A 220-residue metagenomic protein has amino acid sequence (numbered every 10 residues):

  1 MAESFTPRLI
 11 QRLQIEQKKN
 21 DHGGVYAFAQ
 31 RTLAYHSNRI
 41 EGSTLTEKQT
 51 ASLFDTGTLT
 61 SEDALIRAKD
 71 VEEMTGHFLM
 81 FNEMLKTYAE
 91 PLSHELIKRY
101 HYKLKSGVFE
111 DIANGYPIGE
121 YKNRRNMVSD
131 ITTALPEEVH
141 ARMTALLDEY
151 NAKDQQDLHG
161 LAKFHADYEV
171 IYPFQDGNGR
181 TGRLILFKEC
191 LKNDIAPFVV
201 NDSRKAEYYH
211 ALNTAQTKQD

Functional and structural regions predicted by a protein language model:
M1-D220: FIC/Doc superfamily catalytic core
